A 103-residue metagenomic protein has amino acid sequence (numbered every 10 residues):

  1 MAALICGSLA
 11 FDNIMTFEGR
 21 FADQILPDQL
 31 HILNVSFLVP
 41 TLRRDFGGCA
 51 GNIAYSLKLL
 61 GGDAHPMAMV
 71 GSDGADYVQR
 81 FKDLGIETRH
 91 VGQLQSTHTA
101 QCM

Functional and structural regions predicted by a protein language model:
M1-M67, G74-Q79: Glycine-rich phosphate/adenosyl-contacting loop at the front of the ribokinase-like
T16, T41, T88, T97-T99: Residue-identity detector for threonine
L38, G71, E87-H90: Active-site cofactor/substrate anionic-group-binding motifs, chiefly glycine- and Lys/Arg-rich phosphate-binding loops
M67-A68, G92: Short loop/turn and capping residues at structural boundaries
V70-S72, Q95: Conserved beta-strand edge residues that scaffold enzyme active sites
K82-S96: A glycine-rich helix N-cap at a beta->alpha junction
Q101-M103: Short beta-strand scaffold segments in enzyme catalytic cores
